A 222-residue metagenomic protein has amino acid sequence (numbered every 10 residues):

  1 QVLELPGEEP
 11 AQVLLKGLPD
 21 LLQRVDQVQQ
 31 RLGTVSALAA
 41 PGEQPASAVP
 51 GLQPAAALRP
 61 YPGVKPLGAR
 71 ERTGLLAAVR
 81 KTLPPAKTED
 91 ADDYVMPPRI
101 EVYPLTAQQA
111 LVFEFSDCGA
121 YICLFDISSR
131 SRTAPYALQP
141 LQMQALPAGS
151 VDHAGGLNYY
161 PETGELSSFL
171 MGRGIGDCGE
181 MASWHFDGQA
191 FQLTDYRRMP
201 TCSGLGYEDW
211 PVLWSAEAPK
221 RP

Functional and structural regions predicted by a protein language model:
Q1-P10, G174, S183-F186: A short, solvent-exposed beta-edge/loop patch
V2-G74, D195-P211: Internal interaction segment
Y61-D93: Short, non-transmembrane alpha-helical segments in secretory-pathway proteins
K81-E89, I127-A145, H185-A190: Surface-exposed loop/turn elements that mediate protein-protein interactions on large endomembrane-trafficking
P97-P104, G156-N158: Beta-propeller blade termini
P104-S116, Y160-L170: Acidic/hydrophobic-patterned starts of short beta strands in beta-sheet-rich repeat architectures
A120-S128, G176-A182: Structural motif
L138-P222: Short aromatic loop motif centered on NTY/YTY
